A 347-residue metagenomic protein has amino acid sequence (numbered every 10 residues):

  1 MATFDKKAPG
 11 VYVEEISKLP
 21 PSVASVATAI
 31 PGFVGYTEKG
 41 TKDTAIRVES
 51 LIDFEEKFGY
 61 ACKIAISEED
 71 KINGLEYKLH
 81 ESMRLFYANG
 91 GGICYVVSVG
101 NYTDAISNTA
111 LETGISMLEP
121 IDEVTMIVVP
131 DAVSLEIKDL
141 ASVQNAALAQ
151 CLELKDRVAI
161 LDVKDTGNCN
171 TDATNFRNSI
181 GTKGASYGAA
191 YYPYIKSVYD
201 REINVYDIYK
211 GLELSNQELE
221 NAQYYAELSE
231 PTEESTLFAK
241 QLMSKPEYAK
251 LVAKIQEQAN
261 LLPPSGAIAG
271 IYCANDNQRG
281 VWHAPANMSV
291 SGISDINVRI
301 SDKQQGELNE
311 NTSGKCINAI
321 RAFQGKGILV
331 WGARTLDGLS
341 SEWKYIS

Functional and structural regions predicted by a protein language model:
M1-S347: A glycine- and small-residue-enriched flexible loop/hinge signal that marks low-structured segments
